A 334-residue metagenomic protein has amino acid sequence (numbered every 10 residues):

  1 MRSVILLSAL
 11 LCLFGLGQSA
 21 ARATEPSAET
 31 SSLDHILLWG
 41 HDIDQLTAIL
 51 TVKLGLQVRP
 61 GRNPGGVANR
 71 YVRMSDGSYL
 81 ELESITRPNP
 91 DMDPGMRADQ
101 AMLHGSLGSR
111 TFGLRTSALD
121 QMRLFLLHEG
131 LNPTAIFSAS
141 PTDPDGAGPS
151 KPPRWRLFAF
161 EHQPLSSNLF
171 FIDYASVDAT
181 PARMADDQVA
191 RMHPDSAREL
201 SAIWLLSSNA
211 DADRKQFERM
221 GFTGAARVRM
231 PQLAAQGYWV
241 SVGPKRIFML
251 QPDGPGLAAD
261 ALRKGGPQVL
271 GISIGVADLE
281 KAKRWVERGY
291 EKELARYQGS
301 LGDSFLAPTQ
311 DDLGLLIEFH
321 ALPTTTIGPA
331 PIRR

Functional and structural regions predicted by a protein language model:
V4-G17: Bacterial N-terminal signal peptides
G17-A23: Boundary at the C-terminal end of the N-terminal hydrophobic targeting segment
T24-L33, W39-V58, M74-R334: Glyoxalase I/VOC metalloenzyme domain signal
N63-P64, H104: Short, glycine/acidic-rich beta->alpha junctions
G66-N69, P94: Post-signal peptide N-terminal segment of secreted/secretory-pathway proteins
